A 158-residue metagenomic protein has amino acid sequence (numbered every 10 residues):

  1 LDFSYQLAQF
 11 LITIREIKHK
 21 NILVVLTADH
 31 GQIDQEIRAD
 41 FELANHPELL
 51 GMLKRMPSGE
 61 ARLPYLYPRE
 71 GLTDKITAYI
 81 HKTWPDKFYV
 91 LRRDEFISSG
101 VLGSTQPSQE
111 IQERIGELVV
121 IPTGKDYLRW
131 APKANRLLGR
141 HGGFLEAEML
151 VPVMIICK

Functional and structural regions predicted by a protein language model:
L1-K158: Feature captures the catalytic ectodomains and active-site-proximal regions of enzymes that hydrolyze or transfer
